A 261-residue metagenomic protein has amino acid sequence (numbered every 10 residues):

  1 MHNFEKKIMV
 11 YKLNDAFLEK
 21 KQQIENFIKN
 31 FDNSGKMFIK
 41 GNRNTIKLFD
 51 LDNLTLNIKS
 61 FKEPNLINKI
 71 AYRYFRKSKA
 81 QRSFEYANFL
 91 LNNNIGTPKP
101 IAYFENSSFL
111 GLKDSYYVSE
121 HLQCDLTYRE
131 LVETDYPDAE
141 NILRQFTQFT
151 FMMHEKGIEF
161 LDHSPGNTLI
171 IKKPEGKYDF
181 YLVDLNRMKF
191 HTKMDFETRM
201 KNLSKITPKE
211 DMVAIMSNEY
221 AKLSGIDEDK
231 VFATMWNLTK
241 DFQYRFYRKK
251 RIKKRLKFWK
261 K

Functional and structural regions predicted by a protein language model:
M1-K36: Juxta-kinase regulatory segment immediately upstream of eukaryotic protein kinase catalytic domains
E25-L126, E155-K156, R255: Conserved ATP-binding subdomain of kinase catalytic cores across diverse folds
I46-F49, N57, Q148-K189: Active-site acidic catalytic loop and adjacent metal/ATP-binding pocket of ATP-dependent phosphoryl transfer enzymes
I67-R73, R129-E133, T192-E197: Short acidic, glycine/proline-rich loop/turn micro-motifs
A80, Y86-G96, R129-L161, G166: Conserved kinase catalytic-core helix
A102-Y103, P165, E175, A233: Proline- and acidic/polar-enriched loop/turn elements at helix boundaries
H121-Q123, K173-E175, D211: Short loop segments at secondary-structure junctions
K177-W259: C-lobe/activation-segment region of protein kinase-like
